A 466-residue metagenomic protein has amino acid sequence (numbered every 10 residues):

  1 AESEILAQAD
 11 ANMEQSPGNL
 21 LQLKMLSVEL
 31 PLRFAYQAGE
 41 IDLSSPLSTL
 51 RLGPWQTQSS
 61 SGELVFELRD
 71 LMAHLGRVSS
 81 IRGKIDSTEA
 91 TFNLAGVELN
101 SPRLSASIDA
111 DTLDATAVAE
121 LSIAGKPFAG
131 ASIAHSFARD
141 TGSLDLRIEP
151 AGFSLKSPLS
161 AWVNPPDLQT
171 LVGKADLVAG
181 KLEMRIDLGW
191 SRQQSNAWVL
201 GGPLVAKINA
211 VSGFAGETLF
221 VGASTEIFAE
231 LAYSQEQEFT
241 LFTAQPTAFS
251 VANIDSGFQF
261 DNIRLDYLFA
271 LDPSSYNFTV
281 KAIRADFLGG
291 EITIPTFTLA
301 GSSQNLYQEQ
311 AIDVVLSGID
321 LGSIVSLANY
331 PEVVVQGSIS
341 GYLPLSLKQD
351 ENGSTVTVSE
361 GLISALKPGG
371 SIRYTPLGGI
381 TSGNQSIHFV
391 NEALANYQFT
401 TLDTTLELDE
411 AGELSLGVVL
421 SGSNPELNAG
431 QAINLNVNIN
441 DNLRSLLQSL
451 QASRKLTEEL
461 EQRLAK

Functional and structural regions predicted by a protein language model:
A1-G216, T225-K348, G383-G412, G430-K466: Extended amphipathic, helix-rich lipid-handling scaffolds
W190, L347, A365, L420-G422: Short beta-strand segments enriched in hydrophobic/aromatic residues within well-folded beta-rich domains
A215-E217, R373-Y374: A short acidic (Asp/Glu
T218-F220, T355: Beta-sandwich strand segments
S338-G370: C-terminal structural cap/anchor segments
G370-I380: Outer-membrane beta-barrel and related beta-rich outer-membrane complex signature in Gram-negative bacteria
G412-L416, L420-S423: C-terminal regulatory/linker segments that are acidic, Ser/Thr- and Pro-rich and often disordered or coiled-coil
N424-N428: Low-complexity acidic/polar repeat-biased segments
